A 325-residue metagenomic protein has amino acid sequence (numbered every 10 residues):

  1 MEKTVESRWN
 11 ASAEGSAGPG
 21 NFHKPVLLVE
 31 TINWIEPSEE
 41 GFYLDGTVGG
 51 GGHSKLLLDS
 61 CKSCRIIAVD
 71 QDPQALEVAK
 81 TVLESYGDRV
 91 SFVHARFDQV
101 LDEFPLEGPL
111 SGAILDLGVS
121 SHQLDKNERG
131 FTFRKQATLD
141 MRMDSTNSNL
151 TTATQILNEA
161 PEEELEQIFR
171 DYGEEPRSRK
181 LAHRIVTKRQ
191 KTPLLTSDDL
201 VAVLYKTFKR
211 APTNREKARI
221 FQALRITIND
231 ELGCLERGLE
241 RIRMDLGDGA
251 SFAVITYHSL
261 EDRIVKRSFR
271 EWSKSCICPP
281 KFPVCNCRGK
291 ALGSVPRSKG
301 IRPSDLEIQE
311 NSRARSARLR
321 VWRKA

Functional and structural regions predicted by a protein language model:
M1-A325: S-adenosyl-L-methionine-dependent methyltransferase catalytic core, i.e., the SAM/SAH-binding region
